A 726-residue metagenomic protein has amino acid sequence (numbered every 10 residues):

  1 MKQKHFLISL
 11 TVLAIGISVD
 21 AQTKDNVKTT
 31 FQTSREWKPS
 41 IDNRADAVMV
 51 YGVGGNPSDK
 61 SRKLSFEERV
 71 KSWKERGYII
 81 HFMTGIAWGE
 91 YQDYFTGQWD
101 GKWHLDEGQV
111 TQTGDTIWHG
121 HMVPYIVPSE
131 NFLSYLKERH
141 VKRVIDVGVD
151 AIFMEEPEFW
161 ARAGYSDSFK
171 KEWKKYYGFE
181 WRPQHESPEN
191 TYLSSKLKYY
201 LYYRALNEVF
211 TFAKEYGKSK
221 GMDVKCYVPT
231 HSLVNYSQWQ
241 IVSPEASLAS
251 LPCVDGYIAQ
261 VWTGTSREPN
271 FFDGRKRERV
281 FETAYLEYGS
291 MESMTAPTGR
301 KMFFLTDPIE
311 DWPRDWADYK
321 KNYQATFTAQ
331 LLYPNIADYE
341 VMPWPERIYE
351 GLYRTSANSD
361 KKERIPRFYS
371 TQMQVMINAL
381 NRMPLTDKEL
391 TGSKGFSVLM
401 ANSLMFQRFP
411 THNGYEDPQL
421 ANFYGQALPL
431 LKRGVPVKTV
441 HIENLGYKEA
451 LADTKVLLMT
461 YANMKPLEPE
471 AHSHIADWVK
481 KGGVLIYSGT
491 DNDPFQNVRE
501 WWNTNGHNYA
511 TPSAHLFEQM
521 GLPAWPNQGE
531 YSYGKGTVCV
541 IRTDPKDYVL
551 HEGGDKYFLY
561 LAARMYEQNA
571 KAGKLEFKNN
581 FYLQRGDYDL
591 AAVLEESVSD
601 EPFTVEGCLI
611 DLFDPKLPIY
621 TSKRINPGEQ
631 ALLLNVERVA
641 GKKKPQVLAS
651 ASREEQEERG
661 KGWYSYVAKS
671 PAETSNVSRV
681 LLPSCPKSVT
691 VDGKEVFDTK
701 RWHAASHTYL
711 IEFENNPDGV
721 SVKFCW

Functional and structural regions predicted by a protein language model:
D25-T33, H81-G85, F153-P157, Y192-I241 (+4 more regions): Aromatic-lined carbohydrate-recognition surfaces of secreted/lumenal glycan-active proteins
N26-E68, S72, K142-A151, P252-Y257 (+2 more regions): Catalytic domains of carbohydrate-active enzymes, especially glycoside hydrolases
I41-R44, Y51-G52, E155, G217 (+5 more regions): Hydrophobic targeting/anchoring helices
D42-N43, D417-N503, Y548, V598-S599 (+1 more regions): Helical hinge/lid and interdomain linker segments adjacent to catalytic or ligand-binding clefts that mediate domain
M49-S61, I117-Y135, S187-A205, S232 (+4 more regions): The substrate-binding groove and active-site-proximal loops of carbohydrate-active enzymes, especially glycoside
S65-H119, D150-A161, G217-V228: Glycine-rich, aromatic-flanked loop segments that form ligand/cofactor-binding clefts across common enzyme folds
F82-V147, W181-Y199, N207: Active-site-adjacent "subsite" loops/lids of carbohydrate-active enzymes
K465-K661, S678-V680: A conserved amphipathic helix/loop scaffold that creates a polar/acidic microenvironment used either to coordinate
